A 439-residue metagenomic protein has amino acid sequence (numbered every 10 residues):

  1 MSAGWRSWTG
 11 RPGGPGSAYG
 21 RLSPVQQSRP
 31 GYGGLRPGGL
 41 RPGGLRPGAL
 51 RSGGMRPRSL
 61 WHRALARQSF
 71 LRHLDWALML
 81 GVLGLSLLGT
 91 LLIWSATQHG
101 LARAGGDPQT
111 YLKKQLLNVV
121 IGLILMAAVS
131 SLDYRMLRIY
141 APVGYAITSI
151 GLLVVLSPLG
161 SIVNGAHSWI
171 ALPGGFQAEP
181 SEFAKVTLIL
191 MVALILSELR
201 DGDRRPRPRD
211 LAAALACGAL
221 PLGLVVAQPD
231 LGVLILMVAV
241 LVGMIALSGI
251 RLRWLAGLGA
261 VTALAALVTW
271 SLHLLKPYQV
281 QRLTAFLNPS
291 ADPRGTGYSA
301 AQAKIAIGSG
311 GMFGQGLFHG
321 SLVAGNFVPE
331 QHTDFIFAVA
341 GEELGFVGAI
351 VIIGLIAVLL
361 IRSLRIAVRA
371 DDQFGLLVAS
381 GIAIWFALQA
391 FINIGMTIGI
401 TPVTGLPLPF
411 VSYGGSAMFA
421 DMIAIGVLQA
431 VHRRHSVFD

Functional and structural regions predicted by a protein language model:
S2-P37, R41, R46-P47, R51-L65 (+1 more regions): A juxtamembrane structural motif centered on a specific transmembrane helix
M55-R56, L71, L78-M79: N-terminal anchoring/assembly modules that precede and organize ATP-driven motor systems
S59-H73, G106: Cytosolic juxtamembrane amphipathic/interface segments immediately preceding and feeding into a transmembrane helix
Q68-R72, P206, D210-L211, G325-V328 (+1 more regions): Helix-boundary and loop/linker segments of multi-pass membrane transporters
L78-S95, L101-S299, A338-I398, I423-V427: Hydrophobic alpha-helical transmembrane segments of multi-pass inner membrane proteins, especially in bacterial systems
G174-A184, Q228-P229, G311-Q315, V403-A420: Glycine/serine-rich anion-binding loops at beta->alpha junctions that coordinate negatively charged ligand groups
D230-I235, Q315-G320, Q331-T333, I350 (+4 more regions): Transmembrane helix boundary and interhelical junction motifs in multipass membrane proteins
A285-I336, F346-G348: TM-adjacent membrane-interface loops and short helices in multi-pass inner/ER membrane proteins
